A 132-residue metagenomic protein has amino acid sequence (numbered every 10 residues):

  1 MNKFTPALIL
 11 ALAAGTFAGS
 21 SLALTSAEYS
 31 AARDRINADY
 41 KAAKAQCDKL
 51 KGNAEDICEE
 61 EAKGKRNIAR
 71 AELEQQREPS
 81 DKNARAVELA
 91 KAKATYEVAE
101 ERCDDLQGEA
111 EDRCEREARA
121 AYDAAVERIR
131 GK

Functional and structural regions predicted by a protein language model:
M1-L8: Bacterial N-terminal signal peptides that target proteins for export
F4, L22-A23: Serine/threonine-biased, Pro/acidic-interspersed low-complexity stretches characteristic of secreted/cell-surface
A13, A18-S21: N-terminal signal peptide c-region/cleavage motif recognized by signal peptidases
L24-A27, A31, A38, A42-E60 (+2 more regions): Surface-exposed, polar/charged faces of alpha-helical domains in mature secreted/periplasmic/lumenal proteins
